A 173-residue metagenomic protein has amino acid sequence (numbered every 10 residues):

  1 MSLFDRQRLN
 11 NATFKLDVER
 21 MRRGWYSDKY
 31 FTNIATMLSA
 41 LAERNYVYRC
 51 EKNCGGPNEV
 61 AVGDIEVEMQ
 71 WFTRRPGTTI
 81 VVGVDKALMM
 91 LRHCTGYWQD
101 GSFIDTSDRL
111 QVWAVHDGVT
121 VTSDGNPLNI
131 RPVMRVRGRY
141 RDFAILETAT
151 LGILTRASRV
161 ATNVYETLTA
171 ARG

Functional and structural regions predicted by a protein language model:
M1-G173: Ordered alpha/beta subdomains of enzyme catalytic regions
